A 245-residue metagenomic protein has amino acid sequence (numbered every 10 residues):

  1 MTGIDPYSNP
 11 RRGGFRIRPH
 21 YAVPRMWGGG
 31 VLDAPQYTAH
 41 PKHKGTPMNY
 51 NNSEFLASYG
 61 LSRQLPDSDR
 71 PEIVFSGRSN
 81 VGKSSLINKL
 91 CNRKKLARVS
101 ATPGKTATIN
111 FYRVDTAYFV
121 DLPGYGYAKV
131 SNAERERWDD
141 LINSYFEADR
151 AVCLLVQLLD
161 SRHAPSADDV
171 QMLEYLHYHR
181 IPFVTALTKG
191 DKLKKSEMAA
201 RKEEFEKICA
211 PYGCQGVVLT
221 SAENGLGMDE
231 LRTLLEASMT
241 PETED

Functional and structural regions predicted by a protein language model:
D33-P47: Short, Lys/Arg-enriched N-terminal segments with co-localized hydrophobic residues within the first ~10-30 amino acids
H43-Y127: Conserved G1/Walker A P-loop phosphate-binding module
Y50-L61, L193-D245: Canonical P-loop GTPase G-domain recognition
K105, A117, G124-Y127, R162-A164 (+2 more regions): Conserved nucleotide-binding/hydrolysis micro-motifs of P-loop NTPases
T116-R150: Conserved nucleotide-sensing/catalytic segment adjacent to the nucleotide-binding pocket in NTP-handling enzymes
N143-Q215: Conserved C-terminal guanine-recognition region of P-loop GTPase G domains, centered on the G4
